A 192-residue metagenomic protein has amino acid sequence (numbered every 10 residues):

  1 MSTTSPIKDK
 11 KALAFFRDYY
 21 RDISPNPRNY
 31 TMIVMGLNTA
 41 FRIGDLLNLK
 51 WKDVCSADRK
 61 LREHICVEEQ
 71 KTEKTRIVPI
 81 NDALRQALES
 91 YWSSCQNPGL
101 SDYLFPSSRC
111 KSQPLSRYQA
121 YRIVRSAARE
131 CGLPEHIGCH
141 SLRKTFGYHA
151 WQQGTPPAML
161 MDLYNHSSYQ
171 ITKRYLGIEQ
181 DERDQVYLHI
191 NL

Functional and structural regions predicted by a protein language model:
M1-L192: Conserved catalytic core of the tyrosine transesterase superfamily
